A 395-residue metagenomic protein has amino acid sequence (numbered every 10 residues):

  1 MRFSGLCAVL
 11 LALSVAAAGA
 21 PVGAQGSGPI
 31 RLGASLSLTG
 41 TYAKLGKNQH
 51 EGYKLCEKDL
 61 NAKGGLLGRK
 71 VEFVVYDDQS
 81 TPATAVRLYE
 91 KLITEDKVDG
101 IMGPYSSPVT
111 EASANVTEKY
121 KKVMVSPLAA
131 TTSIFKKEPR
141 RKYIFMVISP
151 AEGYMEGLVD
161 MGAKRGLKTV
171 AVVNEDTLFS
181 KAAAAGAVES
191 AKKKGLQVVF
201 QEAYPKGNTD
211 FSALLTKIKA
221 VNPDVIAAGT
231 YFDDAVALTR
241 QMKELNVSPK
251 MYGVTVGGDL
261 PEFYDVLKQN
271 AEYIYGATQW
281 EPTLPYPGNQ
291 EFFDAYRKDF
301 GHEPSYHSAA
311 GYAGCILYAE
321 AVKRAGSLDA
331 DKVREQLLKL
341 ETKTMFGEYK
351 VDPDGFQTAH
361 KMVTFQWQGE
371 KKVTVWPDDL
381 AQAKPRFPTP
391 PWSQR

Functional and structural regions predicted by a protein language model:
R2-A17, V22-R395: Extracytosolic ligand-binding ectodomains
